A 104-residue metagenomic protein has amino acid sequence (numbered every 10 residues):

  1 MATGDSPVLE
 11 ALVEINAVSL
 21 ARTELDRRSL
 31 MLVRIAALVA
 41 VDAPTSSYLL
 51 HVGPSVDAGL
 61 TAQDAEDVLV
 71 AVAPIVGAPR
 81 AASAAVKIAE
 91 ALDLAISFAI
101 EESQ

Functional and structural regions predicted by a protein language model:
M1-L30, A40-D42, L49-V52, D57 (+1 more regions): Acidic, glycine/proline-rich low-complexity segments that act as flexible tails and inter-domain linkers
E14, A36, A71-P74: Residues within well-ordered alpha-helical secondary structure of globular protein domains
L30-V39, V68-L69: Short, structured motif recognition centered on aromatic/hydrophobic residues
Y48, A65: Aromatic/hydrophobic pocket-lining residues that form the small-molecule binding cavity in soluble enzyme cores
P54-A58, A71-P74: Short basic/hydrophobic patches in alpha-helices and adjacent helix-turn junctions that form amphipathic surface motifs
L60-D64: Winged helix-turn-helix DNA-binding recognition segment
E66-E90: C-terminal structural segments of small proteins and small subunits
